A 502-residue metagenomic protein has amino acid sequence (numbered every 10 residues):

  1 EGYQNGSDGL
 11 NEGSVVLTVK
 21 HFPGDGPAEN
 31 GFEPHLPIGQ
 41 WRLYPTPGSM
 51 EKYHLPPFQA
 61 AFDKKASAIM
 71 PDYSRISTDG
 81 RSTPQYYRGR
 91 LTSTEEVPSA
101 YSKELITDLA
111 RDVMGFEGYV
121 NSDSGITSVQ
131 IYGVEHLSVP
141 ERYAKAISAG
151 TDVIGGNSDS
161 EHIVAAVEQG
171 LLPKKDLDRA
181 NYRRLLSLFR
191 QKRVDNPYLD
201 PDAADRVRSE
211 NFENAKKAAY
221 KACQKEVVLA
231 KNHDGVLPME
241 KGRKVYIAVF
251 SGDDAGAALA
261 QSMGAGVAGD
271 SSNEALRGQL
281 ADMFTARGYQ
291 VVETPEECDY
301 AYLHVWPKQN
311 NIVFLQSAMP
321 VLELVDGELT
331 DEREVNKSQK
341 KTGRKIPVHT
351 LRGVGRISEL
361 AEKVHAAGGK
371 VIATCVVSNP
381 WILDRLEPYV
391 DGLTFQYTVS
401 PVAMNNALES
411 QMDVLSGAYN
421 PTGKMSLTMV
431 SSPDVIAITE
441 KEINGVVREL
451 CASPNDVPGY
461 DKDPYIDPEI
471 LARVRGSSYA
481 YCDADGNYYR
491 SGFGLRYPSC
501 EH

Functional and structural regions predicted by a protein language model:
G2, A60-A61, S187, L229 (+1 more regions): Short alpha-helical functional segments enriched in proximate histidine and acidic residues
G2-G156, S160-A165, P173-R179, R183: Second-shell residues forming the walls of enzyme active-site clefts
S7, F62, M70, K192 (+2 more regions): Structural motif corresponding to the C-terminal cap of alpha-helices
S7-V15, K174-D178, V194-L199, D234-K241 (+1 more regions): Flexible, glycine/charged-enriched surface loops at secondary-structure junctions
P23-P27, G31-F32, V194-D205, V305-W306: Flexible hinge/switch segments at interdomain interfaces of large molecular machines
A28-N30, F189-V194, A255-G256, I438: Secretory-pathway/luminal and periplasmic proteins that interact with or process carbohydrate-rich
S93-A100, S124, V129-H136, E161-K174 (+1 more regions): C-terminal non-catalytic regions of proteins with extracellular/luminal or membrane-system context
V167, K175-L177, N181, L186-V228: Helix-enriched interaction subdomains in cytosolic or periplasmic regions, typified by TIR/SEFIR signaling/NADase cores
